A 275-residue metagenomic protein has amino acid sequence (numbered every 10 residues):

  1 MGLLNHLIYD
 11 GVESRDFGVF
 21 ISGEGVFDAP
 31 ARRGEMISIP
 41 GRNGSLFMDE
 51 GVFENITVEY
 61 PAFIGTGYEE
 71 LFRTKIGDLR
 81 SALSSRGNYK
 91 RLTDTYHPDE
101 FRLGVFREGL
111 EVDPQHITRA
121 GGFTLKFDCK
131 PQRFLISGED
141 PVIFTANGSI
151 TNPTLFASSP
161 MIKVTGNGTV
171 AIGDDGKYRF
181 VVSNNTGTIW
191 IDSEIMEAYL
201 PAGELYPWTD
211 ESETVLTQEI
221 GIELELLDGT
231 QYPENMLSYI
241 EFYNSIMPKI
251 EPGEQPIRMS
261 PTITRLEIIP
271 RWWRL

Functional and structural regions predicted by a protein language model:
M1-P40: Polar/acidic, low-complexity leader/linker segments enriched in S/T/G and N/D
S14-F20, F101-E108, R179-N185: Short amphipathic beta-strand/extended segments with alternating polar/hydrophobic composition
E24-P61, L110: Short, solvent-exposed beta-alpha or beta-beta edge segments that form flexible loop/patches at the rim of ligand
S45-E70, R119-R133, Q255: Oligomerization/assembly interface segments of phage tail-like spikes and tubes
V52-I56, S84-R86, I117-G121, T154-F156 (+2 more regions): Solvent-exposed loop and beta-edge segments used for protein-protein assembly and interaction
P61-H97: Long, hydrophobic/aromatic-enriched structural stretches that serve as scaffold segments
Y89-R133: Short beta-strand and beta-hairpin "edge-sheet" elements
L135-L275: Intrinsically disordered, low-complexity segments enriched in serine, threonine, and glycine
